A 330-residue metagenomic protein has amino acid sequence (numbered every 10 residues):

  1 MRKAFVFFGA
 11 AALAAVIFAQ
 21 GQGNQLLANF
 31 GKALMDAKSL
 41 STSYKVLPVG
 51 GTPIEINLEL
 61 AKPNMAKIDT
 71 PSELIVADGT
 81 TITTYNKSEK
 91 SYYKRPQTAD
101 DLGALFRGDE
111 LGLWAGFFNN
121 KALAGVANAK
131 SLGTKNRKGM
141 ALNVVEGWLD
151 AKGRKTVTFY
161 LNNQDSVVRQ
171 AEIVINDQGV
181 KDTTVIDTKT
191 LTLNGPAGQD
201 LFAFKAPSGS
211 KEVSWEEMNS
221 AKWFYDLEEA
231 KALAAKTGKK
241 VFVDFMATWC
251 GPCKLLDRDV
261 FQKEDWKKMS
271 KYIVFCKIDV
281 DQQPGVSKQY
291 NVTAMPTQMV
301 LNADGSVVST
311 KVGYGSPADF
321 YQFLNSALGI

Functional and structural regions predicted by a protein language model:
A11, A15-P53, N57-M65, L132-N136: N-terminal leader/targeting segments and the immediate start of mature chains
Q20-L26, M35-D36, N86-D150, G195-A197: Flexible, processing/modification-adjacent segments and terminal tails in exported/periplasmic/extracellular proteins
G21, S131-K205: Gly/Pro-enriched, hydrophobic low-complexity segments that function as extracytoplasmic propeptides/linkers
N57-L111, D177-T184: An acidic-aromatic
K236-G251: Short active-site neighborhood of thiol/selenol oxidoreductases, capturing the structured segment around
K240, P284, Y290-L301: Structural micro-motif
P252-K268: Typically the conserved alpha-helix immediately C-terminal to a functionally engaged Cys/Sec in thioredoxin-like
A294, M299-I330: Non-catalytic, surface beta->alpha helical segment in thiol-disulfide oxidoreductase systems
